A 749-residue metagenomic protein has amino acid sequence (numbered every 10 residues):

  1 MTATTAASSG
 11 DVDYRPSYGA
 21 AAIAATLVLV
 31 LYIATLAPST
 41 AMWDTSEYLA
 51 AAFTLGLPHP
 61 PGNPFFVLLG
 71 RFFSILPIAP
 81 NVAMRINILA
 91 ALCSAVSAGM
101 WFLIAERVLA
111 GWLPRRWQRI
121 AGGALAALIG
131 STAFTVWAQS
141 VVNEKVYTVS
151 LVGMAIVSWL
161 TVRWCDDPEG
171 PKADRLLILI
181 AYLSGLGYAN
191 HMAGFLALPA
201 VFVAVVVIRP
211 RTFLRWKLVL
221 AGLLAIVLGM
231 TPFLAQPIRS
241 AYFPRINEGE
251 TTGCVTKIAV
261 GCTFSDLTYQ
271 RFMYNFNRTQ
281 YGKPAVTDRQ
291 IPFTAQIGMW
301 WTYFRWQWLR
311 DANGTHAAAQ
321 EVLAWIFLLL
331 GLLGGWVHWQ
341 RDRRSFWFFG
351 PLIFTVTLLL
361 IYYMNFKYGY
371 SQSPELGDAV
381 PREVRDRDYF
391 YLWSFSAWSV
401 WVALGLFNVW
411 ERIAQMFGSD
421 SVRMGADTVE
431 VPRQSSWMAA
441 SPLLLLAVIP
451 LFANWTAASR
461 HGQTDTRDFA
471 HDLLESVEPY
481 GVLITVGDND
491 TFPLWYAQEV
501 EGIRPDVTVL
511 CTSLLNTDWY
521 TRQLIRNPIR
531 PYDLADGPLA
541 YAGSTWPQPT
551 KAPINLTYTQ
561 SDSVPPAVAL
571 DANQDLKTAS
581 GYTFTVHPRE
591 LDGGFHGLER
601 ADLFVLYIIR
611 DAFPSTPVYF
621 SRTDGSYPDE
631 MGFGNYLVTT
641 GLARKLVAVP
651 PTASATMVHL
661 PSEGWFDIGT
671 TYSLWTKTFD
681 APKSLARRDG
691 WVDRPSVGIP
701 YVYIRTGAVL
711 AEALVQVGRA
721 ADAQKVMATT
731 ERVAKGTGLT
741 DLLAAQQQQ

Functional and structural regions predicted by a protein language model:
T2-T4, R107-W112, V141-L151, R163-I180 (+2 more regions): ER/secretory pathway lumenal C-terminal domains and tails of membrane proteins involved in glycoprotein biogenesis
S9-I23: N-terminal membrane topogenic signal
L36-Y48, P58-G70, F264-S265, H461-D465: Extracytoplasmic catalytic/substrate-binding loops of multi-pass membrane glycan-assembly enzymes
A41-A51, I75-M84, F134-N143, F366-V384 (+1 more regions): Membrane-interface interhelical loops and short amphipathic "cap" helices that link adjacent transmembrane segments
L55-P61, L69-L92, S97, G111-R115 (+1 more regions): Juxtamembrane segments of multi-pass membrane glycosylation machinery that transfer sugars from lipid-linked donors
P64, L76-G99, L103, I120 (+3 more regions): Loop-to-helix entry region of an early transmembrane alpha helix in multi-pass inner-membrane enzymes
I88-R116, I156-L160, L329-G334: Transmembrane-helix motifs of polytopic, lipid-linked glycan transferases
G123-S131, S184, Y188: Short helix- or helix-capping micro-motifs that position conserved polar/aromatic residues at function-defining sites
